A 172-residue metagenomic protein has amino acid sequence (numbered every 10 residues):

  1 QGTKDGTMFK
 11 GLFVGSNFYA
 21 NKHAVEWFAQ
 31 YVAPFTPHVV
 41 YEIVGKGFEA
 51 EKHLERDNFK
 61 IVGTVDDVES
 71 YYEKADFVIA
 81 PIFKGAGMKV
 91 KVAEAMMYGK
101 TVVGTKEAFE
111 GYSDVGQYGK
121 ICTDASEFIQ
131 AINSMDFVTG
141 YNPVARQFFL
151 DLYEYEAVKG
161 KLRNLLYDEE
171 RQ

Functional and structural regions predicted by a protein language model:
Q1-D57, I61, V65-E69, K74: Conserved catalytic-core segment of nucleotide-activated headgroup transferases in glycan assembly
K22-V25, F83, V92, E110: Charge-biased, low-complexity intrinsically disordered regions
E42, F77-I79, V103, K120: Hydrophobic/aromatic beta-strand patches that form the interior of the parallel beta-sheet core in alpha/beta enzyme
A50-E51, V68-E69, A86-M88, E107-D114: Short glycine/proline-enriched, acidic/aromatic patches that form the donor-sugar handling elements
E73-G87, Y98-K100: Acidic donor-binding loop of glycosyltransferase active sites
K91-M97, T101-T105: Short hydrophobic beta-strand element within catalytic cores of glycosyltransferases and related nucleotide-activated
G116-S126, I132-T139: Conserved acidic donor-binding segment of nucleotide-sugar-dependent glycosyltransferases
F137-D168: A charged, aromatic-enriched C-terminal amphipathic alpha-helix characteristic of glycosyltransferases across folds
